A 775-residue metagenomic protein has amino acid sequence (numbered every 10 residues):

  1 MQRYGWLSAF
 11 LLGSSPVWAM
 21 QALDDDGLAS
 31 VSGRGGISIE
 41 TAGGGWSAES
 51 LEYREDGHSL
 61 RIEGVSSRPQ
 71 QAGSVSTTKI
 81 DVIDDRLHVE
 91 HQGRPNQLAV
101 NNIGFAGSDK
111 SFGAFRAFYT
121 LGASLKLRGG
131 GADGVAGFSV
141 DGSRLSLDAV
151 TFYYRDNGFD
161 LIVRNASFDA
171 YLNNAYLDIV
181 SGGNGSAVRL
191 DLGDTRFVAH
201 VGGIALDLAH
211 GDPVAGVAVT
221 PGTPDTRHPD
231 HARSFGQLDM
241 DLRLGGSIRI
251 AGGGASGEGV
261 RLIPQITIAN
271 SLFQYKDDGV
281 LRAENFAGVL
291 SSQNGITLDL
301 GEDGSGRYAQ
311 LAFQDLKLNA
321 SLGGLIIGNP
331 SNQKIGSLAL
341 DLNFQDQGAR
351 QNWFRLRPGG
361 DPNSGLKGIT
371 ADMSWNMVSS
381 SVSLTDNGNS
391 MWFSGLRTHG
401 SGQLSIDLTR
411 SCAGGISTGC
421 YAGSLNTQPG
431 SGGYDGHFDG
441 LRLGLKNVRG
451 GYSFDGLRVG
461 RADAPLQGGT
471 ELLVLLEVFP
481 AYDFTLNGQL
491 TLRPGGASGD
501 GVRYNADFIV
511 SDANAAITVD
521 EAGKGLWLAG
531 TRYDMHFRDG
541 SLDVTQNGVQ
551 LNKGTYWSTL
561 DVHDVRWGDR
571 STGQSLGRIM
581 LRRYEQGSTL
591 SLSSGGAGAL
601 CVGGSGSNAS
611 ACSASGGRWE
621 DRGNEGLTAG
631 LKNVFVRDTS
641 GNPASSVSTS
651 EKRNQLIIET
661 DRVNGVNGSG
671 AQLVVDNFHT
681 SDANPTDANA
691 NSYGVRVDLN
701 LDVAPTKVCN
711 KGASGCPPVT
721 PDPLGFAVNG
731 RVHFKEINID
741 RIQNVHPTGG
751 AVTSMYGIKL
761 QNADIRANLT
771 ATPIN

Functional and structural regions predicted by a protein language model:
Q2-A9: Sec-dependent signal peptide recognition, specifically the positively charged N-region followed immediately by
S15-A19: Sec/Tat signal peptide C-region and signal peptidase I cleavage site
A22-L23, S30-V602, S613-G616, E620-N775: N-terminal low-complexity, acidic/Ser/Thr/Gly/Pro-rich segments that act as secretory/membrane-targeting modules
A609-S610: Extracellular disulfide-bonded cysteine-rich modules/repeats
